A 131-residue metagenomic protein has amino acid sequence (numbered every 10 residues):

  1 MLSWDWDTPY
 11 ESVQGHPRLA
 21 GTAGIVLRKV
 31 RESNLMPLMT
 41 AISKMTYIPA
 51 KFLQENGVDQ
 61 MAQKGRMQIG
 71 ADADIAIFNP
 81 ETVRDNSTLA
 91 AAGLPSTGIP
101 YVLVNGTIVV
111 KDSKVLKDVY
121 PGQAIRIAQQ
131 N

Functional and structural regions predicted by a protein language model:
M1-N131: Active-site microenvironment of metallo-dependent hydrolases
